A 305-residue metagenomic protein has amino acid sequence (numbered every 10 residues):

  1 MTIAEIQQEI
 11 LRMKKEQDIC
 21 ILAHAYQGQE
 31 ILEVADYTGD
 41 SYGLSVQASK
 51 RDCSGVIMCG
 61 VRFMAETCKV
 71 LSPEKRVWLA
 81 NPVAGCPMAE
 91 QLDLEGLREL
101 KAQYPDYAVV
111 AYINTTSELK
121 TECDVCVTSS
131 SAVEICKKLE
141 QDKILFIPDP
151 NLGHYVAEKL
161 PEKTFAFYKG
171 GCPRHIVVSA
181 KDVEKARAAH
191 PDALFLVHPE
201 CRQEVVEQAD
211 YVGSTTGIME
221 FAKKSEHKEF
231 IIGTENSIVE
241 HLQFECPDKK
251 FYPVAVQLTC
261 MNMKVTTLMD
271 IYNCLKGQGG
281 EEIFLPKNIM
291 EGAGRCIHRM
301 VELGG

Functional and structural regions predicted by a protein language model:
M1-I232, I238-G305: Active-site loop-to-helix "anion-binding N-cap" substructures in soluble metabolic enzymes
